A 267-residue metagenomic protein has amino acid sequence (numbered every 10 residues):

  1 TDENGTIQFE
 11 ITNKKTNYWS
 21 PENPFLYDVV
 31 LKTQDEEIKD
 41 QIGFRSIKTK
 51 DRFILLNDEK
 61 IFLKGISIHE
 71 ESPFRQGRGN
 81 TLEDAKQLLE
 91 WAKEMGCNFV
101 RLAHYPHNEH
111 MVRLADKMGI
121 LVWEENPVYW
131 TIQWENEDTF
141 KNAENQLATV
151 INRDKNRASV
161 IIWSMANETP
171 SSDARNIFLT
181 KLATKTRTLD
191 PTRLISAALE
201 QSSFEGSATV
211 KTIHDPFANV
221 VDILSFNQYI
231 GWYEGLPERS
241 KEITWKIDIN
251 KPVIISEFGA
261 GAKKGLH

Functional and structural regions predicted by a protein language model:
T1-L114, M118-V122, Q146, N152 (+5 more regions): Secreted/periplasmic carbohydrate-active enzymes, especially glycoside hydrolases
Q87-E90, F99-H267: Substrate-binding/catalytic cleft of secreted carbohydrate-active enzymes, primarily glycoside hydrolases
